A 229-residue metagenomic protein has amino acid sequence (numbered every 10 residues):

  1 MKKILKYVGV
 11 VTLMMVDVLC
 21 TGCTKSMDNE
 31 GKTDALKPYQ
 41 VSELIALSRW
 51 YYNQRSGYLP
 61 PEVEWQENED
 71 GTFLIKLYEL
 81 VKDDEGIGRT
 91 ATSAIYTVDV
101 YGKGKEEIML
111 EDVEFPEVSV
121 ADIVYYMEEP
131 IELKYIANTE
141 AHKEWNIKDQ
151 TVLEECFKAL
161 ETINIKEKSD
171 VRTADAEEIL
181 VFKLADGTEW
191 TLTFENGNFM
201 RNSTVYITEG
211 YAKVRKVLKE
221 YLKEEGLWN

Functional and structural regions predicted by a protein language model:
M1-G9: Bacterial N-terminal signal peptides that target proteins for export
L19-G22: C-terminal motif of bacterial Sec signal peptides marking the signal peptidase cleavage site
K25-L36, V41, P116-M127: Intrinsically disordered, low-complexity repeat and linker tracts
E30-Q66, Q150-L160: Short, non-transmembrane alpha-helical segments in secretory-pathway proteins
P60-V100, V181-W190: Exposed beta-strand-loop-beta-strand "reactive/processing" segments of non-cytosolic proteins
F73, G104-I108, E189, G197-M200: Hydrophobic residues embedded in beta-strands of well-ordered beta-sheets
A94-V118: Repeat-associated, polar segments at repeat-unit boundaries in modular proteins
P116-N229: Function-determining sites in protein domains
